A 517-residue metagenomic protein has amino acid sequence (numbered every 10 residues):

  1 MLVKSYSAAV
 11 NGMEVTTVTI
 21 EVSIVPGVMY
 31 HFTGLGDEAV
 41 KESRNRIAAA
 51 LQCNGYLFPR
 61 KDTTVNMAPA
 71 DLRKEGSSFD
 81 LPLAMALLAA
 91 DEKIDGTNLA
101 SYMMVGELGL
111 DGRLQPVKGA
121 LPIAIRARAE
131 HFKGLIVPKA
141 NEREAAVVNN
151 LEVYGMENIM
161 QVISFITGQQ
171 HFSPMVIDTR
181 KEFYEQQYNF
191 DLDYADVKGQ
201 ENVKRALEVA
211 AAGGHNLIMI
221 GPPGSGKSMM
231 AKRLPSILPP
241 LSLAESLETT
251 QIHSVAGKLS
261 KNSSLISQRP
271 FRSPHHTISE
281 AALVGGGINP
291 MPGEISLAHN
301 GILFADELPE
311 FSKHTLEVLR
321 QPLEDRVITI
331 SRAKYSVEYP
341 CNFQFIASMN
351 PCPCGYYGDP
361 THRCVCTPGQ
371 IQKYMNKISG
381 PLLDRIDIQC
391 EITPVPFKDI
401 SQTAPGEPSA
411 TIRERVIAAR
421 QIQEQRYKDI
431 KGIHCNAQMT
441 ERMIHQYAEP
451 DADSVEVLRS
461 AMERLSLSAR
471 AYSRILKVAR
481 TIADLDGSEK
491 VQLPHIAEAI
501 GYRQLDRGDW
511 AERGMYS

Functional and structural regions predicted by a protein language model:
M1-I218, P222-S228, S331, A471-Y472 (+1 more regions): Peripheral, non-AAA+ core regions of ATP-driven protein-machinery
P26, F58-K61, N98-L99, H131 (+9 more regions): Short loop/turn elements that form and flank the Walker-type P-loop nucleotide-binding site in RecA-like NTPase cores
T33-R44, P59, N66-G76, P290 (+1 more regions): Basic, amphipathic alpha-helical bundle interface domains used for macromolecular binding and assembly
Q170-V209, G213, P240-I295: P-loop NTPase nucleotide-binding/switch module
M219-S260, D325: Walker A/P-loop
G221, G285, E307: The Walker A (P-loop) glycine that initiates the GxxxxGKT/S ATP-binding motif of P-loop NTPases
N300, D306-E307, V318: Walker B catalytic acidic pair
